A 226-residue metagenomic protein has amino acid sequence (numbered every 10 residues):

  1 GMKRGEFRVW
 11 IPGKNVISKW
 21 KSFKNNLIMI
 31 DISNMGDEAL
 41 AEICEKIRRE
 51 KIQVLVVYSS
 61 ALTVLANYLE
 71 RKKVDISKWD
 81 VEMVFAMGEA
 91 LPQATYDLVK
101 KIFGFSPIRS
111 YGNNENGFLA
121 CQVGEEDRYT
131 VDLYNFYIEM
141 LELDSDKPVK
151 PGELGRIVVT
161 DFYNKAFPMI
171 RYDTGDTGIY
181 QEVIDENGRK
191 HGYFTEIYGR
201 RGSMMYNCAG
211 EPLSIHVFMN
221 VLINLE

Functional and structural regions predicted by a protein language model:
G1-K21, L27-S33: Conserved AMP-binding loop of ANL adenylate-forming enzymes
S22-E226: Active-site glycine/GP-rich loop and adjacent strand/helix microenvironment that borders small-molecule binding pockets
